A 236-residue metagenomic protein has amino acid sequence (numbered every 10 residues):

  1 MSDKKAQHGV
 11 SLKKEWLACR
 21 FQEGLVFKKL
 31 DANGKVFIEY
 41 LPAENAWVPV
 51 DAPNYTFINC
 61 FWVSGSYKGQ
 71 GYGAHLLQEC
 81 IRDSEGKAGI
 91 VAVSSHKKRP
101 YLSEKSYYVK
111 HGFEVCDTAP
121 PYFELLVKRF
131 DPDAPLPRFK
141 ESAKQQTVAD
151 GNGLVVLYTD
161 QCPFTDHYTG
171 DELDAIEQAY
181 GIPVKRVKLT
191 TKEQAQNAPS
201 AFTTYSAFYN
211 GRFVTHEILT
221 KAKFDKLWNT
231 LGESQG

Functional and structural regions predicted by a protein language model:
S2-A32, N45, E193-Q194: Active-site rim helix/loop that mediates acceptor-substrate recognition in acyltransferases
K29, N33-N45, F57, W62: Conserved beta-strand in the GNAT
N59-K68, H96: A short, internal acetyl-CoA/4′-phosphopantetheine-binding micro-motif in the GNAT/acyltransferase core
V63, G69-R82: Conserved acetyl-CoA-binding loop-helix of GNAT-fold acetyltransferases
S84-P100: Conserved GNAT acetyl-CoA-binding A-motif
S94, V109-L126, V214: Conserved catalytic-core motifs of GNAT/GCN5-like acyltransferases
A143-A179: Local sequence-structure signature of Cys/Sec-based thiol-disulfide redox active-site neighborhoods
Y209-G236: Non-catalytic, surface beta->alpha helical segment in thiol-disulfide oxidoreductase systems
